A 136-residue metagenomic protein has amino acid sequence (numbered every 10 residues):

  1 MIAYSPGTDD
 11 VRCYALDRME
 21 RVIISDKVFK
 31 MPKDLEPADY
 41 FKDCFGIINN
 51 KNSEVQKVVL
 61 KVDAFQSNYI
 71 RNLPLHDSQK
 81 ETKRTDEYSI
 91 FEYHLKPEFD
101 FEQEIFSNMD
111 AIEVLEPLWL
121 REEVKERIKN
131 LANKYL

Functional and structural regions predicted by a protein language model:
M1-N49, E54-V58: Core beta-strand-centered patch of the WYL/Sm-like small regulatory domain
K42-L136: Polybasic (Lys/Arg-rich)
